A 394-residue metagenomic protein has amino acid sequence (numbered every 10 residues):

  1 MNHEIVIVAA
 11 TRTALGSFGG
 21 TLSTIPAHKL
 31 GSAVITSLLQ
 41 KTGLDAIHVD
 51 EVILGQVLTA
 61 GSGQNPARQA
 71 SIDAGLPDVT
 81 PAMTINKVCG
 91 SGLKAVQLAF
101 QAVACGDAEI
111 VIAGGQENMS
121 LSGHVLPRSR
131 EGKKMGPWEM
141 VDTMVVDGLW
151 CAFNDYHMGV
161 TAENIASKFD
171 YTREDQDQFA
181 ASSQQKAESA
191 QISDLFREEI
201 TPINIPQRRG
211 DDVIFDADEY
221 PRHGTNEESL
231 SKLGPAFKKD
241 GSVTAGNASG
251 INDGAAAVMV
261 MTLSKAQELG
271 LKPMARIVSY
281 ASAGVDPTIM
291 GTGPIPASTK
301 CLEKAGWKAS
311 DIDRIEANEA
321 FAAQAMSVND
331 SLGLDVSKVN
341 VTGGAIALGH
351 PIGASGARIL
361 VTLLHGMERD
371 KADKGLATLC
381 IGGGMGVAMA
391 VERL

Functional and structural regions predicted by a protein language model:
M1-I25, N226-T292, P296, V361-T362 (+2 more regions): Condensing-enzyme catalytic core mediating Claisen C-C bond formation in acyl metabolism
M1-S62, P66-A74, P81, T161-R173 (+5 more regions): Conserved active-site "lid/cap" helical segment
R12-T13, T24-H28, S32, K41 (+3 more regions): N-terminal extracellular/periplasmic Venus flytrap/periplasmic-binding protein-like
I47-G55, P81-N86, V111-Q116, D175-S182 (+5 more regions): Beta-strand segments within the central parallel beta-sheet cores of soluble alpha/beta enzyme folds
Q56-I110, F153-H157, G224-G250, S331-R358 (+2 more regions): Conserved catalytic cysteine-centered active-site region of acyl-thioester-dependent Claisen-condensing enzymes
K87-E117, V160, A166-L195, A257-S264 (+3 more regions): Active-site-proximal alpha-helical scaffold in enzymes
I110-N164: Flexible glycine-/small-residue-enriched beta->alpha junction loops that bind anionic phosphate/pyrophosphate groups
T161-E163, F196-E199, Q207-R209, V278-A347: Active-site pocket-lining segment
